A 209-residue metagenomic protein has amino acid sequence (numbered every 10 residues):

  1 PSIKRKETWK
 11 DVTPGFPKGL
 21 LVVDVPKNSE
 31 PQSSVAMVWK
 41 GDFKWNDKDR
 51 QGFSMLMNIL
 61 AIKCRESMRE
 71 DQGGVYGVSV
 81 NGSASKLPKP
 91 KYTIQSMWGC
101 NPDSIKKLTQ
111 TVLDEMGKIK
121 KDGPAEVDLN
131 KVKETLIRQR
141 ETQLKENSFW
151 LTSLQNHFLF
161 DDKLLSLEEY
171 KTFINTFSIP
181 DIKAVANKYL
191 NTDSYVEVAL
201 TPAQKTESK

Functional and structural regions predicted by a protein language model:
P1-I3, D122: Secondary-structure transition/capping motifs at alpha-helix termini and the adjoining loop/turn into the next element
K4-K63: His/Glu-based metal-binding/catalytic segments typifying zinc-dependent metallopeptidases
T13-L21, P88-K91, T206-K209: Short, solvent-exposed polar/charged micro-motifs at secondary-structure junctions
T13-P14, P26-S29, M68-R69, N187-N191: A general structural signal for short secondary-structure junctions and capping/turn motifs
V23-D24, E66-S67, N81-A84, Y170-K171 (+1 more regions): Generic recognition of flexible, low-complexity loop/linker segments
P31-K48, G52, R69-T176, S194-P202 (+1 more regions): M16 family metallopeptidases and their MPP-like homologs
